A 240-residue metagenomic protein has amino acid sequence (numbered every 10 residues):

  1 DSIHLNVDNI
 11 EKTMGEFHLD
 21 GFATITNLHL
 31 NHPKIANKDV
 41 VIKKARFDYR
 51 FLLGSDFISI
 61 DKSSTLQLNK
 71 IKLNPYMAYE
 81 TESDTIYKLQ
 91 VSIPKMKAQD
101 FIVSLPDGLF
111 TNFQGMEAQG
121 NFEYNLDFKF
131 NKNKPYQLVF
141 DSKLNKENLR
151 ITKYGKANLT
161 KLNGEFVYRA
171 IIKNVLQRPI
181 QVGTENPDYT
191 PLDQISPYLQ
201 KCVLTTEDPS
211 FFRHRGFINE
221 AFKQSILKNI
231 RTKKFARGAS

Functional and structural regions predicted by a protein language model:
D1-S240: Juxtamembrane regions of bacterial inner-membrane/periplasmic proteins, predominantly the peptidoglycan biogenesis
